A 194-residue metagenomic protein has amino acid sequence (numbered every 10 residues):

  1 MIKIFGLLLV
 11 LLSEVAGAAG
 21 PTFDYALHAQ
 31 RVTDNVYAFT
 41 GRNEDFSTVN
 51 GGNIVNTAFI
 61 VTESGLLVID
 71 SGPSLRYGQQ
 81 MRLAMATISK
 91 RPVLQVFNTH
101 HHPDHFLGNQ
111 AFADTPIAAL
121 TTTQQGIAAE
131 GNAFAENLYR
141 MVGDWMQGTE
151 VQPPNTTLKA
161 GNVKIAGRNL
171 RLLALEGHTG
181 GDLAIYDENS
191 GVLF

Functional and structural regions predicted by a protein language model:
K3-E14: Bacterial N-terminal signal peptides
L12-A18, S190-F194: Short, intrinsically disordered, charge-balanced linker/junction segments flanking boundaries in proteins
A19-A26, Q30-V32, Q125-G181, E188-N189: Metallo-beta-lactamase
R31-A86, A184-Y186, S190-F194: Conserved beta-strand hairpin/beta-sheet module of binuclear metal-dependent hydrolase folds, prominently
N43-F46, L66, P73-R76, H101-H105 (+3 more regions): Solvent-exposed loop/turn segments at secondary-structure junctions within structured extracellular/periplasmic domains
S64-G65, R91-L94, D114-T115, R168-N169 (+1 more regions): Loop/turn elements at helix/coil->beta-strand transitions in domains of secreted/extracellular proteins
L67-S71, L94-F97, R171-L172: Short catalytic-loop micro-motif centered on adjacent basic/acidic residues
R76-G78, L83-L158: Active-site HxH/HxHxD metal-binding segment of metal-dependent hydrolases
